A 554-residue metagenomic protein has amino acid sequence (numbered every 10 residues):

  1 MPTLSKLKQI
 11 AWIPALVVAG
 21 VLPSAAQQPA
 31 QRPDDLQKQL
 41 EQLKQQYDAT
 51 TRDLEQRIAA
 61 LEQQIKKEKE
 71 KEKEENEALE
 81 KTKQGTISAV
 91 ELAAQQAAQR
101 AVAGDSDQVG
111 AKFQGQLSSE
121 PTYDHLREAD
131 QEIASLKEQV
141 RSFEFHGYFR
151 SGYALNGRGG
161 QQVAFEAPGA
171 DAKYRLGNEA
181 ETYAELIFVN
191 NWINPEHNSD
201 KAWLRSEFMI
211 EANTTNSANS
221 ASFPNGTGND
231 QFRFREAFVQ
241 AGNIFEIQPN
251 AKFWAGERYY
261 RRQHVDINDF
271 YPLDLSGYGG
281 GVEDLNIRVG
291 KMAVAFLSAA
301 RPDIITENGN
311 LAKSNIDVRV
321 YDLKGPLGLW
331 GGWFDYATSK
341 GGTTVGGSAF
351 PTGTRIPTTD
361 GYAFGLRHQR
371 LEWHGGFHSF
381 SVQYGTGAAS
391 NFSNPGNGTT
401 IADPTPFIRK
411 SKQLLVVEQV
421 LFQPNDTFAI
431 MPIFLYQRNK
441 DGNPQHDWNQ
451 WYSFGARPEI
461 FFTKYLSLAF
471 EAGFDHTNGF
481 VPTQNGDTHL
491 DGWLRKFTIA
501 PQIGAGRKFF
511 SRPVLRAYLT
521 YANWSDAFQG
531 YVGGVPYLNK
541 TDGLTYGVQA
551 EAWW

Functional and structural regions predicted by a protein language model:
P2-I13: Bacterial N-terminal signal peptides that target proteins for export
W12-V21: Bacterial N-terminal signal peptides
A25-A164, G169-R175, V189, I193 (+1 more regions): N-terminal periplasmic/intermembrane-space "pro-region" immediately following the signal or transit peptide
R127-V140, L186-S199, Q240-E246, E283-R288 (+8 more regions): Outer-membrane beta-barrel proteins
E138-G157, R175-I304, K313-G325, L329 (+2 more regions): Outer membrane beta-barrel
E144-H146, N198-E207, N250-W254, K291-A295 (+7 more regions): Residue-level detector of the transmembrane beta-barrel scaffold of outer-membrane proteins
S151-G159, W192, I210-N216, E257-R261 (+9 more regions): Transmembrane beta-strands of outer-membrane beta-barrel pores
L311, Y321-G341, V345-I499, I503 (+2 more regions): Detector for outer-membrane/organellar transmembrane beta-barrel domains, recognizing the amphipathic beta-strand
